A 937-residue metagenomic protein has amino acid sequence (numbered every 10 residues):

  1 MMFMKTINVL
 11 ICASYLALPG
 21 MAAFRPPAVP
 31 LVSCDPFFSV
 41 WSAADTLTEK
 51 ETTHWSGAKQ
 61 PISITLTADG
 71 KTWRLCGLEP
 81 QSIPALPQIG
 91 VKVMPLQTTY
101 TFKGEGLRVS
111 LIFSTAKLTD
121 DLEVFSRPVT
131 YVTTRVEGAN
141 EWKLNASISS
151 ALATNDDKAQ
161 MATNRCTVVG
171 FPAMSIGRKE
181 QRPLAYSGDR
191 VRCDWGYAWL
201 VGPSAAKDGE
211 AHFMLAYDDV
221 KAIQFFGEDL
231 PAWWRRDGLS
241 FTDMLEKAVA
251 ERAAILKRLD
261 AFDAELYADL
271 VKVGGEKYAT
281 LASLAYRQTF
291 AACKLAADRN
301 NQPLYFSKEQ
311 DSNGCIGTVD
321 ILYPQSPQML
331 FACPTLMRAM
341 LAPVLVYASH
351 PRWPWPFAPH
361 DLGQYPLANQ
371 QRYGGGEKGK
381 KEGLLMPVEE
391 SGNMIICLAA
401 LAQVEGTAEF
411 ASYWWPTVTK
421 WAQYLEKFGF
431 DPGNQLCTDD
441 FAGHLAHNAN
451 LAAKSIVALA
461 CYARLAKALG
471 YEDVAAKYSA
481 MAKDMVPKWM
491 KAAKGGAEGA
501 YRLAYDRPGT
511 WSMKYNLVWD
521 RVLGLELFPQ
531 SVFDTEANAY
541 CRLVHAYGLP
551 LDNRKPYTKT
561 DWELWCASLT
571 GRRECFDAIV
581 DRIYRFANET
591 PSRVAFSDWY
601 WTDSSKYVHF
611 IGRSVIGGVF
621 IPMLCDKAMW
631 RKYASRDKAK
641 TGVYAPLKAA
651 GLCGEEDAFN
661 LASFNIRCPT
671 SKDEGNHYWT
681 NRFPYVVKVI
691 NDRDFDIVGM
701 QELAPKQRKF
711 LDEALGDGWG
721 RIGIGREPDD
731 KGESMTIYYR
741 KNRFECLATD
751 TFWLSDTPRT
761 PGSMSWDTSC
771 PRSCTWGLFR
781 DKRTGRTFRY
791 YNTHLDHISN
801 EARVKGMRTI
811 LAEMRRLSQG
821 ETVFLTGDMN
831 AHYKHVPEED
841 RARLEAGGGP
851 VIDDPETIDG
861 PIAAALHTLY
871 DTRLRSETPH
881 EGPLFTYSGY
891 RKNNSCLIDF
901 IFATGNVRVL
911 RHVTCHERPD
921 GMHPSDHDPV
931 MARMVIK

Functional and structural regions predicted by a protein language model:
A22-P27, K117-V124, A139-G317, R338 (+3 more regions): Acidic/polar, glycine-enriched structural segments that form the non-catalytic walls/loops of the carbohydrate-binding
V29, S33-E105: An extended acidic
G77-R127, R178-W195, R287: Extended, loop-rich substrate-binding clefts of extracytoplasmic carbohydrate-active enzymes
M161-S187, A285, E309-I321, P327-P334 (+8 more regions): Extended ligand-binding clefts on enzyme/binding-domain cores
R236, S240-R252, G314-F430, N448-Y462 (+1 more regions): Aromatic-rich carbohydrate-recognition surfaces in CAZymes
A645-A714, R726-E733, K937: N-terminal, active-site-proximal structural segment of metallo-dependent hydrolase catalytic domains
A649, E801, A812-F824, A831-K937: Metal-dependent phosphoester-hydrolase catalytic domains
I697-T787, V913-C915: Structured beta-strand-rich core segments of catalytic domains in phosphoester-bond hydrolases
